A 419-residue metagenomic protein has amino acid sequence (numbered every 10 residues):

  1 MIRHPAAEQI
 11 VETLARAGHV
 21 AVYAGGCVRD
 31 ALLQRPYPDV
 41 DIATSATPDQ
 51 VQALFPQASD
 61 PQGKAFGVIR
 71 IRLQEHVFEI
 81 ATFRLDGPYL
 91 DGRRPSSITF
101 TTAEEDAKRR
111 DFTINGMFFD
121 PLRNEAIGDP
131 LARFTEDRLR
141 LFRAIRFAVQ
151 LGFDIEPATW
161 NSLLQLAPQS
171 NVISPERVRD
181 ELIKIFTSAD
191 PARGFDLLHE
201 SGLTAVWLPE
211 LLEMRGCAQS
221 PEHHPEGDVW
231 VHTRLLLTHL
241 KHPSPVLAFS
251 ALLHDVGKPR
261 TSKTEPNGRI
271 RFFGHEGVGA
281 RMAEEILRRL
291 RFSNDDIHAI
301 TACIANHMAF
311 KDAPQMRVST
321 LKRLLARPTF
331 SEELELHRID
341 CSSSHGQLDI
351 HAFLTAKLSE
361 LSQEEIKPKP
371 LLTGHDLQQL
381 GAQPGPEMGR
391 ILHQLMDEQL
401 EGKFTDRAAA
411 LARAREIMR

Functional and structural regions predicted by a protein language model:
M1-R419: Catalytic cores of the polymerase beta-like nucleotidyltransferase superfamily and closely associated nucleotide
